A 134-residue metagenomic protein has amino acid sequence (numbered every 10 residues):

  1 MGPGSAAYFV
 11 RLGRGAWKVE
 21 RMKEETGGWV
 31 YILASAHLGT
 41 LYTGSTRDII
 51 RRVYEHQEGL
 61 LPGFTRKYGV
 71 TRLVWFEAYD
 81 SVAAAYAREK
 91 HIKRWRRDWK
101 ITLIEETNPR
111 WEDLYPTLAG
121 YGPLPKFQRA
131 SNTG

Functional and structural regions predicted by a protein language model:
M1-A78, A83-K90, T107-P109, L114-G134: GIY-YIG nuclease catalytic motif and its immediate N-terminal context
A87-E105: An amphipathic, aromatic/His-enriched active-site/gating alpha helix that lines ligand/cofactor pockets
